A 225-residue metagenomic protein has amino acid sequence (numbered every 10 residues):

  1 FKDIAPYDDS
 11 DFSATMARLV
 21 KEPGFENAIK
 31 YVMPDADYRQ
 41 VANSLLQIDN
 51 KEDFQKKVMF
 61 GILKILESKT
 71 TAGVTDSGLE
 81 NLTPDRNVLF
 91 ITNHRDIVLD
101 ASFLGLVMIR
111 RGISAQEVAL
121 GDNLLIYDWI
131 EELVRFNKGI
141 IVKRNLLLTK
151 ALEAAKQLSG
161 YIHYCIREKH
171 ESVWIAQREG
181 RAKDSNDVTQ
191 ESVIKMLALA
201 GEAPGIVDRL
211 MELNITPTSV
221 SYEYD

Functional and structural regions predicted by a protein language model:
F1-V88, H94-G105, I109, E131 (+1 more regions): Membrane-anchoring hydrophobic helices of lipid-metabolizing enzymes
K69-A72, A151-K156: A conditional alpha-helix N-cap/helix-loop micro-motif detector
P84-L147, A198-P204, D208-R209: Catalytic core of membrane glycerolipid acyltransferases/transacylases, capturing the structured, soluble-facing
R86-T92, C165, E171-Q177: Generic beta-sheet signal
A115, D122, W129-E132, F136-N137 (+2 more regions): A cross-family acyltransferase "interaction/gating" segment
Q116, E153-K156, G160: Basic/hydrophobic alpha-helical interface regions
I126-I130, L158-E171: Structured alpha-helical segments in the cores of large, soluble enzyme domains
N145-L152, R181-D187: Flexible, glycine/proline-enriched loop segments at strand-loop-helix junctions that form or flank small-ligand binding
